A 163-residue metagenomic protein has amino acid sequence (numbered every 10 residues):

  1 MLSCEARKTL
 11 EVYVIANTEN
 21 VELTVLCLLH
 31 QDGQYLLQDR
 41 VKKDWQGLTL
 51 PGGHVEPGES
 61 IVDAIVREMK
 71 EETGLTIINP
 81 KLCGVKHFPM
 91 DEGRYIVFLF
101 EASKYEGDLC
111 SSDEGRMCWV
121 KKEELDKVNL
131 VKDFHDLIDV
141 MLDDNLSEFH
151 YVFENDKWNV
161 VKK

Functional and structural regions predicted by a protein language model:
E11-Y35, P51: Conserved N-terminal beta-strand and adjoining loop/helix that marks the start of the Nudix/MutT-like hydrolase domain
L23-V25, I96-F98, G115: Change "...and in nucleic-acid phosphodiester-cleaving endonucleases..." to "...and in nucleic-acid processing enzymes
L29, L99-S103, W119-K121: Short, well-ordered beta-strand micro-motif
Q34-R67, D156-K163: Conserved Nudix-box catalytic region and its N-terminal flanking loop in Nudix hydrolases and closely related
T76-G84: A short coil-to-beta-strand element that immediately follows conserved catalytic motifs
F88-D108, L137-M141, N145: Active-site-adjacent beta-strand/loop module that shapes the phosphate/pyrophosphate-binding cleft
C110-M141, N159-K163: NUDIX/MutT-family hydrolases
